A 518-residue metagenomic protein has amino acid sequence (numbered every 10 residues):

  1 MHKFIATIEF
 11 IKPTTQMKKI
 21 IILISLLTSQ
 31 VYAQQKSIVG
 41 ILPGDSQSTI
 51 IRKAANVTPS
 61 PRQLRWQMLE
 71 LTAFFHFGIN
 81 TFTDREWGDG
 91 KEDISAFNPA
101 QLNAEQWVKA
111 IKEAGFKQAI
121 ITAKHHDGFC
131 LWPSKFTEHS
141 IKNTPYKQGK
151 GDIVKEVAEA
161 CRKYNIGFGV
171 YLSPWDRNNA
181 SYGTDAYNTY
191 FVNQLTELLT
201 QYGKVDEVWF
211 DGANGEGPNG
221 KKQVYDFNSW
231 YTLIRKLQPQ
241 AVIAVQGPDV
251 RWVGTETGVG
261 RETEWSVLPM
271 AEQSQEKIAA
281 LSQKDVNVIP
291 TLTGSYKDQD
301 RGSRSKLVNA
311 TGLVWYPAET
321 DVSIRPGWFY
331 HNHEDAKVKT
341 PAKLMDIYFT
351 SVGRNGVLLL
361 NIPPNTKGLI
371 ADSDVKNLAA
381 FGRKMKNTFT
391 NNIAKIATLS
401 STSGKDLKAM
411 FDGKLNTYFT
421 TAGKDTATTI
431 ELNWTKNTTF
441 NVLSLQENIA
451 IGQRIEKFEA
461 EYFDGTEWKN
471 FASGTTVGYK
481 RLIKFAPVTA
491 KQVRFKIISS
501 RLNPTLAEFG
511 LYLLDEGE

Functional and structural regions predicted by a protein language model:
M1-K36: Bacterial Sec-dependent N-terminal signal peptides
Q34-T426, E431-Q446, Q453-R454, Y462 (+3 more regions): Mature catalytic domains of secreted/periplasmic carbohydrate-active enzymes
